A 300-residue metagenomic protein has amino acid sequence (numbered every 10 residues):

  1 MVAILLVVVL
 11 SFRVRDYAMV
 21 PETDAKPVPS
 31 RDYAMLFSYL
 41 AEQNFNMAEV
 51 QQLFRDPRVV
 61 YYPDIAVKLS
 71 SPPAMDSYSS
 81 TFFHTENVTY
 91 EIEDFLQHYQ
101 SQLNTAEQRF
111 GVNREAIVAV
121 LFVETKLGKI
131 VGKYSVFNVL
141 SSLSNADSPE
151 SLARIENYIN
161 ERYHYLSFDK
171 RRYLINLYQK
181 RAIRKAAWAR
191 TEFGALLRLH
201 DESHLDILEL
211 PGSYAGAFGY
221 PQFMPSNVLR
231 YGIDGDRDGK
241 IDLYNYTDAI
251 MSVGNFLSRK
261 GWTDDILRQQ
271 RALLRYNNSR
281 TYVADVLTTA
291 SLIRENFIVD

Functional and structural regions predicted by a protein language model:
M1-G216, Y220-P221, S226-D300: Cell-wall glycan-active module
